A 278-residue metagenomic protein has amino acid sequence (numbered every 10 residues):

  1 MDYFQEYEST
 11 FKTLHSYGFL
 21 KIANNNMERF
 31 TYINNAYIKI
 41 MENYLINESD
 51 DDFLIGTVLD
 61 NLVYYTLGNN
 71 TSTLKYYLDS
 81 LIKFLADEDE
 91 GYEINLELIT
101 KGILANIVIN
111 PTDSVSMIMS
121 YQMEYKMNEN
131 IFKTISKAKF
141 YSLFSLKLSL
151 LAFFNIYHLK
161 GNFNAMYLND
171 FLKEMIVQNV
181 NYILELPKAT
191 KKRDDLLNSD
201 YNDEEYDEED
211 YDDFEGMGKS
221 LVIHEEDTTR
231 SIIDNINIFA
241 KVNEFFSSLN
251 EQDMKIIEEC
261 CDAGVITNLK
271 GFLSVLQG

Functional and structural regions predicted by a protein language model:
M1-G278: Alpha-solenoid helical-repeat scaffold
